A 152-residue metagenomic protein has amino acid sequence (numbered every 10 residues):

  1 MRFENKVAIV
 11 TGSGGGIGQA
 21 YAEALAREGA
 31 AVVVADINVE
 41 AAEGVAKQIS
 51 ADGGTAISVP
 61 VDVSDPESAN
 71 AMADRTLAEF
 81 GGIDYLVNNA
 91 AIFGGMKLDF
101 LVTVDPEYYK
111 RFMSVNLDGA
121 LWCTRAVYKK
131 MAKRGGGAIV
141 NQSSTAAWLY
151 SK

Functional and structural regions predicted by a protein language model:
F3-V33: Canonical Rossmann dinucleotide-binding motif of NAD(H)/NADP(H)-dependent dehydrogenases/reductases, specifically
E28-G44: Conserved glycine-rich Rossmann-like NAD(P)H-binding loop of the short-chain dehydrogenase/reductase
V39-E40, P60-M72, P106: The beta1-alpha1 cofactor-binding region of Rossmann-like NAD(H)/NADP(H)-dependent oxidoreductases
N89-K97: Conserved NAD(P)H cofactor-binding loop of Rossmann-fold oxidoreductase domains
I92-F93, V140-K152: Catalytic loop of short-chain dehydrogenase/reductase
K97-L101, D105-K110: Substrate-binding pocket helix/loop in short-chain dehydrogenase/reductase
T124-R125: A short, exposed helix-loop element centered on a Lys and neighboring polar residues
